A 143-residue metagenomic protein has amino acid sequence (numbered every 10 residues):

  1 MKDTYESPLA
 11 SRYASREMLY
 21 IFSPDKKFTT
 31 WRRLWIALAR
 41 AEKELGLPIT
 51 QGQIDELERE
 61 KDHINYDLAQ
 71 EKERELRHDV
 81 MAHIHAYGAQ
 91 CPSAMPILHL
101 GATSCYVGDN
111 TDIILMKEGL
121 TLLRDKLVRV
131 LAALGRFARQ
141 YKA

Functional and structural regions predicted by a protein language model:
M1-A143: A helix-coil-helix interface module used to build multimeric assemblies and to scaffold catalytic/cofactor sites
